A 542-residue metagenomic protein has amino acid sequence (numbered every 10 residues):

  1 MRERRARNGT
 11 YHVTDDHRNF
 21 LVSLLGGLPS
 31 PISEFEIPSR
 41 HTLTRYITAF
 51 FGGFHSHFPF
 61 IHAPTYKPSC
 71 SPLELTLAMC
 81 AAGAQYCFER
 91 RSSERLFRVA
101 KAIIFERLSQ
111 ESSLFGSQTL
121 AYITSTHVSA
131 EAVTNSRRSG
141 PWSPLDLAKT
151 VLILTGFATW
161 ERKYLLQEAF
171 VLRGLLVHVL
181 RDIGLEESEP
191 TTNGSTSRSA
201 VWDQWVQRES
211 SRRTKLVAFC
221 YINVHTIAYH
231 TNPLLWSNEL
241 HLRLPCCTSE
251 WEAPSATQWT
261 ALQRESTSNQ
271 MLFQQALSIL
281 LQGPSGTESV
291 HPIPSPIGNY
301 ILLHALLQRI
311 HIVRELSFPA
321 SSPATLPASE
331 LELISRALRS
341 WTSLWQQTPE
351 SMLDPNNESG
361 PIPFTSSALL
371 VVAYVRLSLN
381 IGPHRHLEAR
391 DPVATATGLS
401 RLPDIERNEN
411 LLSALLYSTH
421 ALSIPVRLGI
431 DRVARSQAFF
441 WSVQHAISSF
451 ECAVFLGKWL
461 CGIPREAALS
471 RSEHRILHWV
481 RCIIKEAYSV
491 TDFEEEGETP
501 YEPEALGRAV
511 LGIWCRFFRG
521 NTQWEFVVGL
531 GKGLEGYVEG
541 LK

Functional and structural regions predicted by a protein language model:
M1-T65, S69-S71, A102-L120, T126-A130 (+8 more regions): Intrinsically disordered, low-complexity activation-like regions
T44-T48, L73-C80, E94: Short amphipathic alpha-helical segments
E74-E89, I153: Non-membrane alpha-helical segments in proteins
A78-M79, G360-F364, Y374: Alpha-helical scaffold segments that form or flank carboxylate-/histidine-based iron centers
A82, T150-I153, S211, V217 (+2 more regions): Extended, hydrophobic/aromatic-rich amphipathic alpha-helical segments that build helical scaffolds
G83, C87-A100, I104: Carboxylate/His-rich catalytic cores and anion/metal-binding grooves
R208: Histidine/cysteine- and/or acidic
A368-A373, L377-L379, R407-E409: C-terminal functional modules
